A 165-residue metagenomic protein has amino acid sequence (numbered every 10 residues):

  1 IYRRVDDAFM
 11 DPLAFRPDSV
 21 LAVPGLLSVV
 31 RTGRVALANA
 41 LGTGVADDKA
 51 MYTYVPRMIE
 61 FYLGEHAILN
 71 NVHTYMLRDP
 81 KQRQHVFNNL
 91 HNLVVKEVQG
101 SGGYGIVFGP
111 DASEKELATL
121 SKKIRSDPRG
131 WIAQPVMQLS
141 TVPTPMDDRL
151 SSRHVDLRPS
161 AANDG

Functional and structural regions predicted by a protein language model:
Y2-G165: Domain-scale recognition of functional cores that engage charged ligands
